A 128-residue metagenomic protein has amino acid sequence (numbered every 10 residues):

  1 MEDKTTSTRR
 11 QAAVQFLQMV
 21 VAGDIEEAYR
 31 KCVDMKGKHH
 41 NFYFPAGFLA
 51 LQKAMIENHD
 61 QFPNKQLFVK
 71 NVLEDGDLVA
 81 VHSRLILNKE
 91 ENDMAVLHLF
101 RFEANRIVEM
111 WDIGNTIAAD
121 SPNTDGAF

Functional and structural regions predicted by a protein language model:
M1-F128: C-terminal and inter-domain tail/linker signature
